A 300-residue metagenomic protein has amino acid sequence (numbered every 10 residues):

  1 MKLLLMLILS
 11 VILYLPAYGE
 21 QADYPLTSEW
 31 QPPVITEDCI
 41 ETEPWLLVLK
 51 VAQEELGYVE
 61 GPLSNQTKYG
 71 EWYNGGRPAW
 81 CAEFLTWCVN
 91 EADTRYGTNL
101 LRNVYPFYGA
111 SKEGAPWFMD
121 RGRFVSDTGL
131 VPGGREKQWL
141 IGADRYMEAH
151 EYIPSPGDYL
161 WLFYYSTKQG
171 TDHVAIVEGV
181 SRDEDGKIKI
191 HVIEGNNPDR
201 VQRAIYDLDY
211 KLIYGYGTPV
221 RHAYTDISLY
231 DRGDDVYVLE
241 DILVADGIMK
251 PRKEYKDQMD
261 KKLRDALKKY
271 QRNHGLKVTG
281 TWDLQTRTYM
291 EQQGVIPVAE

Functional and structural regions predicted by a protein language model:
M6-Y14: Bacterial N-terminal signal peptides
E20-E37, A149, F163-Y224: Aromatic- and glycine-rich peptidoglycan recognition patches
E20-N99, G233, T288, E300: N-terminal capping segments
V34-E41, K68-G76, Y165, A223-D231 (+2 more regions): Second-shell loop/turn segments in exported
L47-L49, R95-D199: ...with weaker cross-activation on analogous glycine-rich loops/strands in unrelated enzymes
Q53-G61, T86-T94, L162-Y165, D241-I248 (+3 more regions): Sec-exported extracytoplasmic/periplasmic mature domains
G217-D257, P297-E300: Acidic, Ser/Thr/Pro/Gly-enriched interdomain connector segments
